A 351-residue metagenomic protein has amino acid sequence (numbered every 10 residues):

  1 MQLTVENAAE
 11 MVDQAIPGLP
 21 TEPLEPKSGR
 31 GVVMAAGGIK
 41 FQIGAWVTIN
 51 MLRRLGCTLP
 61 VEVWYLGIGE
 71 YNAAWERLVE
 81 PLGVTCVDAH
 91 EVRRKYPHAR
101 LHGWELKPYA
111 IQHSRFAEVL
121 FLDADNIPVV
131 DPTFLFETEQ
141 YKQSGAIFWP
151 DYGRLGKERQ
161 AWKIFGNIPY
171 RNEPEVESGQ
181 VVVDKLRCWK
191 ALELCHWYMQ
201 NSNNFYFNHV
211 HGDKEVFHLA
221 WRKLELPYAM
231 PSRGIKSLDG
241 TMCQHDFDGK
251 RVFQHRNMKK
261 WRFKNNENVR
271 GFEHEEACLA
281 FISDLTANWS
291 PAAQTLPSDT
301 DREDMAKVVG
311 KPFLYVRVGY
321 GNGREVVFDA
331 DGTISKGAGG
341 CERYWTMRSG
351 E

Functional and structural regions predicted by a protein language model:
M1-A36, K40-F41, P174-T300: A glycosyltransferase accessory/donor-loop signature
G18-T21, V47-M51, Y71-A73, Y96-H98 (+3 more regions): Eukaryotic intrinsically disordered and solvent-exposed regulatory patches
A35-G56: Histidine-anchored nucleotide/phosphate-binding helix
F41-Q42, I68-W75, G156-K157: Short, charged/polar "capping" segments at the starts of alpha-helices and the immediately preceding loops
P60-I68, F148: Short internal beta-strands
A73-S114: Active-site-proximal specificity loops/subdomain of glycosyltransferases
V87-D88, G103-Q160, V181-V183: GT-A fold catalytic core of metal-dependent nucleotide-sugar glycosyltransferases, centered on the diacidic
D299-E325, G337-R348: Tryptophan-anchored aromatic micro-motifs
